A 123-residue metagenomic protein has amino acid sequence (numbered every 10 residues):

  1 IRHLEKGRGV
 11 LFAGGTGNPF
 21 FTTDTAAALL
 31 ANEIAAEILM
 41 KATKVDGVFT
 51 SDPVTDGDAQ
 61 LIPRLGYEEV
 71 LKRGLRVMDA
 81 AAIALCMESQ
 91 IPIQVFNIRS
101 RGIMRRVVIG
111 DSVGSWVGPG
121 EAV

Functional and structural regions predicted by a protein language model:
I1-V123: C-terminal catalytic "cap/lid" subdomain
